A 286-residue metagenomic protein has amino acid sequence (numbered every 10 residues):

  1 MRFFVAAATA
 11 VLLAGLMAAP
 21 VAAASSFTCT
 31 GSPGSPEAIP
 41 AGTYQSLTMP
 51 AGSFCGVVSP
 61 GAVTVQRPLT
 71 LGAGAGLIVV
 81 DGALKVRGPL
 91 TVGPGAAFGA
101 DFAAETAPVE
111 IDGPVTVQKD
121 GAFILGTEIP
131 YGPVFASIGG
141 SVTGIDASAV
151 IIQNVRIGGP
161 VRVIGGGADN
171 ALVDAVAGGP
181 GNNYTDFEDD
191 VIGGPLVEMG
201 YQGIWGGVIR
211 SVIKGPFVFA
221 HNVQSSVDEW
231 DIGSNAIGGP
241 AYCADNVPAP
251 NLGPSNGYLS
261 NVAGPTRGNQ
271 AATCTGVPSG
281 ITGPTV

Functional and structural regions predicted by a protein language model:
M1-A24: Secretory targeting and sorting signals
V11-L12, K85, T91, A107-E110 (+1 more regions): Extreme N-terminal leader/targeting regions
A23-S32, T282-V286: Composition-driven, intrinsically disordered low-complexity tracts enriched in small residues
S26-G31, S53, A241, A272-G276: Extracellular secreted precursors and ectodomains with disulfide-bonded cysteine-rich loops/domains
F27-G42, A51-V63, G74-K85, G95-E110 (+6 more regions): Extracellular beta-strand-rich, repetitive "passenger/adhesive" scaffolds that bind or process carbohydrates
L47, L69, L90, V115 (+10 more regions): Glycine-rich beta-solenoid repeat tracts in large extracellular/virion proteins
L90, R210-G215, F219-A220, Q224-G238 (+2 more regions): Non-core capping and flanking segments associated with repeat-based/extracellular domains
A244-D245, P250-V286: Long terminal segments
